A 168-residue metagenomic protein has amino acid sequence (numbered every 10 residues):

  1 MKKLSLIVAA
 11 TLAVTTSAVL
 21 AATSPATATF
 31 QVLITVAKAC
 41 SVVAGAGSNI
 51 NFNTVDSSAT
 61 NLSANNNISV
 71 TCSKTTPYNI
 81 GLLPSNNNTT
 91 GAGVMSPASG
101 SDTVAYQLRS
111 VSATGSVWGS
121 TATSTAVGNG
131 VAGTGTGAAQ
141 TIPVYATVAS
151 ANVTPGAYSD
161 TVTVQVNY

Functional and structural regions predicted by a protein language model:
M1-A21: Gram-negative bacterial Sec-dependent N-terminal signal peptides
T11-L12, A18, A59, L108 (+1 more regions): N-terminal regions of proteins, emphasizing targeting and processing segments when present
T16, T114-G135, T141-V144: A mid-sequence interfacial segment
S17, A28, D102: Residue-level signal for beta-strand positions within conserved beta-sheet cores that form or flank
A21-A98, N129-Y168: N-terminal small/polar-rich segments of proteins
T23, A98, V111-S116, S120-T125 (+1 more regions): Solvent-exposed, low-complexity segments and loops of surface/extracellular structural proteins
L83-S85, Q107-A113: Predominantly extracellular/luminal cell-surface or secreted proteins
S101-Q107: Surface-exposed, low-hydrophobicity beta-strand/loop segments enriched in small/polar/acidic residues
